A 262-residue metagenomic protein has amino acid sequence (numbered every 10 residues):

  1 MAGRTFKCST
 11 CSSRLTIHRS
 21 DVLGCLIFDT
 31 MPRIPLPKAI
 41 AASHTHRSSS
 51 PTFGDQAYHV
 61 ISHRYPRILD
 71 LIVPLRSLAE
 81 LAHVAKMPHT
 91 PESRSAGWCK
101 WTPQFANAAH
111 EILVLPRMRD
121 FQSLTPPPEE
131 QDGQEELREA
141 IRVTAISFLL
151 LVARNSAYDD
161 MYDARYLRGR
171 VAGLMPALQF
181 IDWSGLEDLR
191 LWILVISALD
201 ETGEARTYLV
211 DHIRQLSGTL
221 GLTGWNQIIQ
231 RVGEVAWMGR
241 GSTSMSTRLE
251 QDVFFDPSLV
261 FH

Functional and structural regions predicted by a protein language model:
A2-H262: Intrinsically disordered, low-complexity activation-like regions
